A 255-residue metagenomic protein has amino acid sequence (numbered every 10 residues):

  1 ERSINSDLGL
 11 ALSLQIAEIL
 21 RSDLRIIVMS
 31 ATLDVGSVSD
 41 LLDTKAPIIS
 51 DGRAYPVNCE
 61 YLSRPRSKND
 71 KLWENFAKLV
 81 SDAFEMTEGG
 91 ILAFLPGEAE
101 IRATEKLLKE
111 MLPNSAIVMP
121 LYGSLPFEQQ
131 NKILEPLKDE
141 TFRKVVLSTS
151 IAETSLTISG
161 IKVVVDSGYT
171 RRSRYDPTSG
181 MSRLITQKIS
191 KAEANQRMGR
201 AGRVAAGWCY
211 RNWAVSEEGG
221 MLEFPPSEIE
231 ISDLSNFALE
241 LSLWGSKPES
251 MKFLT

Functional and structural regions predicted by a protein language model:
E1-T255: P-loop NTPase motor module signature
